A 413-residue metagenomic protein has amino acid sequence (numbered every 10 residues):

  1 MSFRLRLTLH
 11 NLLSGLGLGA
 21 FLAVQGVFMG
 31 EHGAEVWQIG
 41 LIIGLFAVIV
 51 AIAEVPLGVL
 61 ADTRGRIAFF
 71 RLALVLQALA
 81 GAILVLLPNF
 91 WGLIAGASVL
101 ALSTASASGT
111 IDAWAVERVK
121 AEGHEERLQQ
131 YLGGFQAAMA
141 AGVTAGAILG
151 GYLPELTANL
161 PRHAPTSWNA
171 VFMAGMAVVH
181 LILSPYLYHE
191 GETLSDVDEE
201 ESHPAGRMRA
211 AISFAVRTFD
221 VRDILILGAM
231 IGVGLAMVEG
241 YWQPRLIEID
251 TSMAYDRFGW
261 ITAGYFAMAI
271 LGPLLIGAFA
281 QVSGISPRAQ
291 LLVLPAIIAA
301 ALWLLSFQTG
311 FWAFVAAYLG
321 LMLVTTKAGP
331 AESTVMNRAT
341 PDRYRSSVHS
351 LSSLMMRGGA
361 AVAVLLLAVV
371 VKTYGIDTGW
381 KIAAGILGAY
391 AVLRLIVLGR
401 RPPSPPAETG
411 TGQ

Functional and structural regions predicted by a protein language model:
M1, Y188-I226, Q413: Juxtamembrane intracellular "pre-TM" segments in multi-pass secondary transporters
M1-I52, F219-Y265: Helix-loop boundary and gating motifs at the non-cytosolic
V50-P88: Conserved MFS/SLC helix-loop-helix module at the cytosolic interface between two early adjacent transmembrane helices
I52-G65, P154, L271-S286, V371-K372: Helix-to-loop junctions at the C-terminal end of transmembrane segments in multipass secondary transporters
V75-N89, A296-T309: C-terminal ends and interior cores of transmembrane alpha-helices in multi-pass membrane transporters/permeases
S98-M139: Cytoplasmic helix-loop-helix junction between adjacent transmembrane helices in 12-TM secondary transporters
T166-Y186, W380-I396: Symmetry-related core transmembrane helices of the 12-TM Major Facilitator Superfamily/SLC fold
R288-G329: C-terminal transmembrane helical hairpin of 12-TM major facilitator-type secondary transporters
